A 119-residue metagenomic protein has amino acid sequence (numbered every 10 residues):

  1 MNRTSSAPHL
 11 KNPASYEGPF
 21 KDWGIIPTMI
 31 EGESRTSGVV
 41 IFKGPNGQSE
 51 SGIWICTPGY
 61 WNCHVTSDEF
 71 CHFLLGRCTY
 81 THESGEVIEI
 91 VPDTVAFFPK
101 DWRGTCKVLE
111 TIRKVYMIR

Functional and structural regions predicted by a protein language model:
M1-Q48: A short, N-terminal "cap"/entry segment at the start of jelly-roll beta-barrel domains of the cupin/DSBH fold
I41, G47-V65, P99-K100, I118: Conserved short histidine dyad/triad with adjacent acidic residue
S51-I53, F70, V95: Conserved hydrophobic/aromatic beta-strand scaffold that supports enzyme active sites
S51-I53, W61-T66, H82, I88-E89 (+1 more regions): Short histidine-centered beta-strand/loop micro-motifs that create catalytic or ligand/metal-coordination sites
C56, V65-Y80: Short, conserved beta-strand element in jelly-roll/cupin
S84-K100: Short acidic-glycine-tyrosine-enriched beta hairpin
W102-T105: Short, charged beta-turn/beta-strand-edge "cap" motif at the junction between a beta-strand and an adjacent loop
E110-R119: A short hydrophobic beta-strand segment most commonly corresponding to one strand of the jelly-roll/cupin
